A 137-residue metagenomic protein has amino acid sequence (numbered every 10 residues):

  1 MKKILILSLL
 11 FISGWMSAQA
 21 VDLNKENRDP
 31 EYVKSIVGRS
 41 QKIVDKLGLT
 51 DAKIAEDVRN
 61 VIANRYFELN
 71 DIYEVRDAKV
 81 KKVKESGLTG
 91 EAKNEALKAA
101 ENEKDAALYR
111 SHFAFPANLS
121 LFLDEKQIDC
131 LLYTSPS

Functional and structural regions predicted by a protein language model:
M1-E26: Bacterial Sec-dependent N-terminal signal peptides
L5-I6, K42, E68: Sequence-pattern detector for short linear motifs and compositional/periodic biases rather than a specific fold
G14-M16, I36, A92, A96: Generic signature of intrinsically disordered, low-complexity, basic-rich segments and short cationic peptides
A20-A63: Immediate post-signal-peptide N-terminus of mature secreted/exported proteins
D45-N60, N64-F67, D71-L132: Surface-exposed, polar/charged faces of alpha-helical domains in mature secreted/periplasmic/lumenal proteins
Y133-S137: Conserved small/polar residues in nucleotide/adenosyl-binding loops
